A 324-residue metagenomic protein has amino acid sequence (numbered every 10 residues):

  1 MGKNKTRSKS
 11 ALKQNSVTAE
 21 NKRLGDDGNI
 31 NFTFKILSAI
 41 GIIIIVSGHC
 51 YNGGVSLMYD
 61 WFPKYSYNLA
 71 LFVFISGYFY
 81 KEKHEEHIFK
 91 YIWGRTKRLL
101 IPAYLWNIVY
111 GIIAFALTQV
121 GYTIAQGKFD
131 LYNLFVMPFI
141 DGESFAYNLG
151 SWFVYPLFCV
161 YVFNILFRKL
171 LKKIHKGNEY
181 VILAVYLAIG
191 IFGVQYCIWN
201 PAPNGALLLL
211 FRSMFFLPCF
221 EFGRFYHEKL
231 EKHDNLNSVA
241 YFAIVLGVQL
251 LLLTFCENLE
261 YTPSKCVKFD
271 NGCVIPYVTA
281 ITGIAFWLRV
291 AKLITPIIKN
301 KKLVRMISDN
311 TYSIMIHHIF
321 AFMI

Functional and structural regions predicted by a protein language model:
M1-I189, R305: Membrane-cytosol interface segments of multi-pass membrane proteins, especially ER/Golgi lipid-handling enzymes
I43-C50, N107, V185-W199, I244-L259 (+1 more regions): Aromatic-anchored segments of alpha-helical transmembrane domains
L57-L69, G142-P156, C197-C219, T254-F286: Interfacial loop-to-helix transition and helix-capping segments at the boundaries of transmembrane helices
S76-G94, L208-F216, T279-K299: Cytoplasmic juxtamembrane interface segments
Y80-E86, I165-I174, F222-K232, F255-C256 (+1 more regions): Structural signal for the C-terminal ends of transmembrane alpha-helices and the immediately following loop
T96-I112, V154-L166, M214, P218-F222 (+10 more regions): Hydrophobic, lipid-facing residues on alpha-helical transmembrane segments of integral membrane proteins
L171-V185, F222-L251: Hydrophobic alpha-helical segments of polytopic membrane proteins
H233-S313, F320-I324: Alpha-helical transmembrane segments and terminal signal-anchor/GPI-anchor hydrophobic tails, characterized by long
